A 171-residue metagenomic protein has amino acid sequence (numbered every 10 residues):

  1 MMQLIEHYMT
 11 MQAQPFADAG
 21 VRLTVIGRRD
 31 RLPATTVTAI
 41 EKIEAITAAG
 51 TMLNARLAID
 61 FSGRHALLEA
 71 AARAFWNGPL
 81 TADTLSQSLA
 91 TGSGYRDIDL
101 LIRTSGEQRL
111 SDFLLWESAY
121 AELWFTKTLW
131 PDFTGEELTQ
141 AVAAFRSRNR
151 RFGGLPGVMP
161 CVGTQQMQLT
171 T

Functional and structural regions predicted by a protein language model:
M1-T171: Flexible, compositionally biased loop and terminal segments
